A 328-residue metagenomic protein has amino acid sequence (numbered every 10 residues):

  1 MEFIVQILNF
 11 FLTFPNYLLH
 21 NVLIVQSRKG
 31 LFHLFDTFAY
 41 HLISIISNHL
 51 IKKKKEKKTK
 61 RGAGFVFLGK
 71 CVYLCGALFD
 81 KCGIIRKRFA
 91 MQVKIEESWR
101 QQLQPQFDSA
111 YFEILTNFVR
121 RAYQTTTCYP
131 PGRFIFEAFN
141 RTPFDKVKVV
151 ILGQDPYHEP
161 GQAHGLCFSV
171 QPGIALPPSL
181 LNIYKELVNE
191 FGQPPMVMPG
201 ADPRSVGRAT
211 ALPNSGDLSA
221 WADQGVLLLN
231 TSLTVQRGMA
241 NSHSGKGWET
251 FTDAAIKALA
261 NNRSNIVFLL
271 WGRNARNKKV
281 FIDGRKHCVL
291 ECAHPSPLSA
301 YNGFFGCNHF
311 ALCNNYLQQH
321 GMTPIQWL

Functional and structural regions predicted by a protein language model:
M1-F32, D36-L50: Hydrophobic alpha-helical membrane-insertion segments
F3, S27, R61, C71 (+1 more regions): Cationic, low-complexity basic patches in intrinsically disordered or flexible, solvent-exposed regions
I7, K53-K60, K70: Polybasic, lysine-rich low-complexity intrinsically disordered segments
T13, H20, T37, Y73 (+1 more regions): Short, positively charged and aromatic/hydrophobic N-terminal segments
R28, R61, R86-R88, R204 (+1 more regions): Basic polycationic patches enriched in arginine
G64, Y73, L78, P203-T210: A cross-taxon signal for low-complexity, glycine/charged-rich
M91-L103: Generic N-terminal amphipathic, Lys/Arg-enriched alpha-helix
P105-V267, N274-N277, I282-G284, C288-E291 (+3 more regions): A polyanion-binding, active-site-adjacent surface
